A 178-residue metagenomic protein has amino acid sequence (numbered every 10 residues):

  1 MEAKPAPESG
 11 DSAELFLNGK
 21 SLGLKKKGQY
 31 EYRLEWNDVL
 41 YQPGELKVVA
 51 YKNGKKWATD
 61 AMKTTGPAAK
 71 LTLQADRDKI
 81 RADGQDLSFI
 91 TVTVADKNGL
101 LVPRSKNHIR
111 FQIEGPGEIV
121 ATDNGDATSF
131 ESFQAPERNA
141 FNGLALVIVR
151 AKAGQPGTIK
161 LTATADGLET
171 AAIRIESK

Functional and structural regions predicted by a protein language model:
A3, V49, Q85-P103, I109 (+1 more regions): Beta-strand-rich structural segments
A6-S12, R104: Short proline/glycine-enriched turn/loop motifs at strand-loop junctions of beta-rich domains
A13-L15, I109-F111: Short beta-strand elements bearing conserved aromatic residues within extracellular beta-rich modules
G23-Y30: Short beta-strand segments within Ig-like beta-sandwich modules, predominantly Fibronectin type-III
K25, A69-L73, R110-T128, E169: Short aromatic-acidic-glycine turn motif
E35-Y41, F133-A153: Short, hydrophobic beta-strand segments
Y41-E45, Q85-L87, G154-T158: Extracellular Ig-like/FN3 beta-sandwich strand-entry sites
G54-G66, E169-S177: Edge beta-strands of extracellular beta-sandwich domains
